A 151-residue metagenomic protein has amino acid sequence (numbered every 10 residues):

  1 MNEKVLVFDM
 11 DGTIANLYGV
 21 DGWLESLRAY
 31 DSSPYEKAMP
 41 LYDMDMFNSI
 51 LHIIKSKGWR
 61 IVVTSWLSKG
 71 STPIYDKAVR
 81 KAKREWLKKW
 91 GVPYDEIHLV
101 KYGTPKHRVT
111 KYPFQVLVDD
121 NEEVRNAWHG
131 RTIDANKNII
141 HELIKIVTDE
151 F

Functional and structural regions predicted by a protein language model:
M1-N2, K55-K57, V109-P113: Flexible, charged surface loops at secondary-structure boundaries
V5-K89, Y94: Alpha-helical substrate-recognition element adjacent to the catalytic core
A15-Y18, G70-I74, P105-V109, V124-A127 (+1 more regions): Short catalytic/ligand-binding loop motif for oxyanion handling, primarily in non-cytosolic enzymes, centered on
D45, V100-T104, E122: Short beta->alpha connector loops
T64, L99-Y102, A135: Conserved beta-strand termini and adjacent loop/short-helix elements that scaffold enzyme active sites in alpha/beta
Y94-Q115: Donor nucleotide-activated moiety binding/catalytic core segment of transferases that use nucleotide-activated donors
Q115-F151: Acidic, Mg2+-coordinating phosphoryl-transfer loop and its flanking beta/alpha structural elements, shared across
